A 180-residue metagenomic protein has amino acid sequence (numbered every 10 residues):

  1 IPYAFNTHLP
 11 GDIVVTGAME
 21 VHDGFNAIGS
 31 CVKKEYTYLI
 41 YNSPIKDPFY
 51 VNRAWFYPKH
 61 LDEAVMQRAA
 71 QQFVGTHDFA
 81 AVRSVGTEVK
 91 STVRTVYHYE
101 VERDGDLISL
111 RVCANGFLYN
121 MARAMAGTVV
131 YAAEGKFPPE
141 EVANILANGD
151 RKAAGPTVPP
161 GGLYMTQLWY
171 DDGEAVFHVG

Functional and structural regions predicted by a protein language model:
I1-G180: Structured-RNA-binding interfaces characteristic of tRNA pseudouridine synthases
